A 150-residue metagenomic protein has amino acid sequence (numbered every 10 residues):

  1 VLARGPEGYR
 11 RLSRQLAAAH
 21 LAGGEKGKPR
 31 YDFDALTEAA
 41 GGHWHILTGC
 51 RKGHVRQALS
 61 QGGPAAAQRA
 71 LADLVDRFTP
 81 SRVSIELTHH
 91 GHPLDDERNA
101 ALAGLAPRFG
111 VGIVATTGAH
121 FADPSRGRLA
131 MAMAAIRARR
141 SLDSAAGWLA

Functional and structural regions predicted by a protein language model:
V1-A150: Phosphodiester-processing cores and adjacent nucleic acid-binding clamps
